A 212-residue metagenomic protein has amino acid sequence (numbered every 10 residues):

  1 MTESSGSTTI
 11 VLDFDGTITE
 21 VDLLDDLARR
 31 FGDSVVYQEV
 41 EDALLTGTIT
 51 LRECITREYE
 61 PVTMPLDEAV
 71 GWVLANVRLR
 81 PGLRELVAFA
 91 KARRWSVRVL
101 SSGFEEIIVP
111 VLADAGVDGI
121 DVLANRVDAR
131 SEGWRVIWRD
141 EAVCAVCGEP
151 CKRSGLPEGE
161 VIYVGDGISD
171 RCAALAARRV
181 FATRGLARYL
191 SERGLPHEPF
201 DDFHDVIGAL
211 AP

Functional and structural regions predicted by a protein language model:
T2-R126, R130: Alpha-helical substrate-recognition element adjacent to the catalytic core
G82-S96, G103-P212: C-terminal cap/substrate-recognition subdomain and adjoining C-terminal extension of metal-dependent phosphatase-like
